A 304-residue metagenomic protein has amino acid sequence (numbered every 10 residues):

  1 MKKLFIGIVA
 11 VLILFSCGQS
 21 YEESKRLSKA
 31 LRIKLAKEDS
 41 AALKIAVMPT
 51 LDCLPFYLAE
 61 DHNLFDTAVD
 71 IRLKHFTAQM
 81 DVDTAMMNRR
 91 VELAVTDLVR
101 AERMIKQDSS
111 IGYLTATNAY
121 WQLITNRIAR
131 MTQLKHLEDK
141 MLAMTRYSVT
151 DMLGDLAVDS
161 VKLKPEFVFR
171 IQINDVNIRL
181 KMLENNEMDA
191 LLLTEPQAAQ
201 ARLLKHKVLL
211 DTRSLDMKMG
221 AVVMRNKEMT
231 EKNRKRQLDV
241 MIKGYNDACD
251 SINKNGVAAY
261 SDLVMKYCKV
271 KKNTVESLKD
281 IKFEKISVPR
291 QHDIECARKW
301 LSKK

Functional and structural regions predicted by a protein language model:
K2-I8: Sec-dependent signal peptide recognition, specifically the positively charged N-region followed immediately by
F15-S16: C-terminal motif of bacterial Sec signal peptides marking the signal peptidase cleavage site
Q19-R26, Y147-F169, V240-K279: Ligand-binding clefts/hinges and TM-proximal coupling segments of bilobed small-molecule sensing domains
Y21-A30, L35-A41, L51, A190 (+1 more regions): An extracytoplasmic/periplasmic, membrane-proximal ligand-sensing/linker region
Y21-K164, R170-I171, M182, D189-E195 (+2 more regions): Short, glycine-/small- and polar/acidic-enriched structural segments that line small-molecule recognition paths
L43-K44, D139-M144, K227-R234, N246-N253 (+1 more regions): Second-shell loop/turn segments in exported
T84, I128-K135, V158-S160, E166-V168 (+7 more regions): Proline/Glycine/Serine-rich low-complexity intrinsically disordered segments that serve as flexible stalks/linkers
L98-R100, F167-V264: Pocket-lining segment of extracytoplasmic ligand-binding domains
